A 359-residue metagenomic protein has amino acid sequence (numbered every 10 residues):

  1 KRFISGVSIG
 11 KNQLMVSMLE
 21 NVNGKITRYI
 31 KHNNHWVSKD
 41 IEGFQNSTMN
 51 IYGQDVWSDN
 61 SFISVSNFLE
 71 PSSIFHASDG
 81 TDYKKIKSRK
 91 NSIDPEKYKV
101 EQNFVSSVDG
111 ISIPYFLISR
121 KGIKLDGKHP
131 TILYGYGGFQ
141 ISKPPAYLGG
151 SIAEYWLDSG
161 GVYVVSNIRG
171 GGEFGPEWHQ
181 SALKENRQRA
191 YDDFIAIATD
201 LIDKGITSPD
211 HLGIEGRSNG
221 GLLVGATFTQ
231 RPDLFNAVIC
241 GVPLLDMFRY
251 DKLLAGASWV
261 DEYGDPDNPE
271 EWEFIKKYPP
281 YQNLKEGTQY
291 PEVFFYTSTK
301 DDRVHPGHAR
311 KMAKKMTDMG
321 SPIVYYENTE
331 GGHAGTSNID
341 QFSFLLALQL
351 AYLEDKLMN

Functional and structural regions predicted by a protein language model:
K1-S17, N46-S64, K99-E101, S151-E154 (+2 more regions): Conserved beta-propeller blade repeats
K1-S8, K31-Y52, G80-Y98: Multi-bladed beta-propeller domains
N12, G24-I26, W36, S72: Repetitive beta-architecture junctions, highlighting loop-to-beta-strand starts across blade-like repeats
M15-V22, Y29-I30, F62-F68: Beta-strand C-termini and the immediately following turn/loop, strongest in propeller blades
T27-Y29, F75-A77, F116-I118, Y326: Conserved hydrophobic/aromatic positions in well-ordered beta-strands
S58-K85, L245: Structured, non-catalytic alpha/beta "coupling" segments that mediate domain-domain communication and provide generic
A77-T81, K87-S218, L223, Q230 (+1 more regions): Cap/lid segment of the alpha/beta-hydrolase catalytic domain
V165-N359: Active-site-proximal cap/loop segments of hydrolase catalytic domains
